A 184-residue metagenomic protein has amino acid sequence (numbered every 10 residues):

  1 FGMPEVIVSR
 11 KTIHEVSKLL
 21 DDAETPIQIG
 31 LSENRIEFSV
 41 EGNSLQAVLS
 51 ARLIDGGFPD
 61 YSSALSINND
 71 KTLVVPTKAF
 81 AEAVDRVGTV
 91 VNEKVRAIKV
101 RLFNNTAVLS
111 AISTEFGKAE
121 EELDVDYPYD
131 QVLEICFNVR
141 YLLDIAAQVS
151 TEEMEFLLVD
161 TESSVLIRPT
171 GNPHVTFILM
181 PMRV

Functional and structural regions predicted by a protein language model:
F1-L53, N68-V184: DNA polymerase processivity clamps
D60-Y61: Specificity-determining recognition surfaces
